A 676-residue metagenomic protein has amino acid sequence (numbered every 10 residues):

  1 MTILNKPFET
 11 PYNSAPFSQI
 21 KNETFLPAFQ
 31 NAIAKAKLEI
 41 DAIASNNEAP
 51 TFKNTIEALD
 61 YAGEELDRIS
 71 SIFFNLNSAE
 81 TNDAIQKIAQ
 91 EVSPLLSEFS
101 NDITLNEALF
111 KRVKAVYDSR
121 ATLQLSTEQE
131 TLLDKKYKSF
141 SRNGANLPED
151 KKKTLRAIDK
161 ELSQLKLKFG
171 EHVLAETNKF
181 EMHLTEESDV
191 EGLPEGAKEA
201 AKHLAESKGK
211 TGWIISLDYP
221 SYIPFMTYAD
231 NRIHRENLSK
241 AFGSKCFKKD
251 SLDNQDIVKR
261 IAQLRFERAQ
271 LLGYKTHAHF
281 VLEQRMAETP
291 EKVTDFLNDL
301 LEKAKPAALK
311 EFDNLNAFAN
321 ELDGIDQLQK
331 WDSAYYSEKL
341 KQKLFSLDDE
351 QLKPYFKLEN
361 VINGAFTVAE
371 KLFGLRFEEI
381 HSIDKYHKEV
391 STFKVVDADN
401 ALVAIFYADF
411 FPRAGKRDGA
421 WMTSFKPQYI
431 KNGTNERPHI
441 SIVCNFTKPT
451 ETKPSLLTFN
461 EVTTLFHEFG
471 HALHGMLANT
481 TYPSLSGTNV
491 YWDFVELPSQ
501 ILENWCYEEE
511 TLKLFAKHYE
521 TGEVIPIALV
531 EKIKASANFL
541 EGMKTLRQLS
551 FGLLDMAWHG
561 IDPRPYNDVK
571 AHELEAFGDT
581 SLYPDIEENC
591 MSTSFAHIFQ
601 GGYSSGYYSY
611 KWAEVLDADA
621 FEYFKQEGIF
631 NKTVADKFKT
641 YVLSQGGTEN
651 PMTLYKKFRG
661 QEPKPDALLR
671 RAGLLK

Functional and structural regions predicted by a protein language model:
M1-L193: N-terminal helix-rich structural modules
M1-T24, N31, G212-I214, N360 (+8 more regions): C-terminal, non-catalytic "cap/extension" segments appended to globular domains
E9-T24, F73-V92, A115-A157, S216-D256 (+6 more regions): Short His/Asp/Glu-rich catalytic/ion-coordination signatures at enzyme active sites or charged loops
A34, L38, A42-A49, E65-N82 (+25 more regions): Intrinsically disordered or highly flexible coil/loop and linker segments, enriched in small and charged/polar residues
E64-N75, D134, K138, S333-K341 (+2 more regions): Short, hydrophobic/amphipathic alpha-helical patches that form generic packing surfaces within helical domains
E128, L132, E161-Q164, E171 (+8 more regions): Active-site-proximal, well-structured secondary-structure segments within enzyme catalytic domains
N254-F266, H439-I442, T480, Q645-G647: Short, hydrophobic/aliphatic alpha-helical segments
T447-L465: Short pre-active-site segment immediately N-terminal to the catalytic Zn-binding motif
